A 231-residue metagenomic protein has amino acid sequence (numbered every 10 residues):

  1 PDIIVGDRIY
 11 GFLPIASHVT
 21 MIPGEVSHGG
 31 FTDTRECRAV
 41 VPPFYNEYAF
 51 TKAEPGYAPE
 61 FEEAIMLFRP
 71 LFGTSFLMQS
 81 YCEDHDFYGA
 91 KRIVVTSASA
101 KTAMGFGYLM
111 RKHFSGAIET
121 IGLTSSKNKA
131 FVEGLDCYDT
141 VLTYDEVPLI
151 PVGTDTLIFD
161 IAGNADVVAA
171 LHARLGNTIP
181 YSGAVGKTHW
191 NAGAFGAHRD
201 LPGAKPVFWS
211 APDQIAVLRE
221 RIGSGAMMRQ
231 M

Functional and structural regions predicted by a protein language model:
P1-M231: Terminal helix/beta-alpha structural elements that buttress the NAD(P)+-binding lobe
